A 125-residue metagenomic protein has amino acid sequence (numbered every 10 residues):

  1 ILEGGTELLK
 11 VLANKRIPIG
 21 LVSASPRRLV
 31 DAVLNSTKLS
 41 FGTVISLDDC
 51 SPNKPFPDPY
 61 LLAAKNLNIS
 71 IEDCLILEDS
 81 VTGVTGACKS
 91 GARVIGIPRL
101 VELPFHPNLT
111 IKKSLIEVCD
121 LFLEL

Functional and structural regions predicted by a protein language model:
I1-K10, K15: Metal-dependent phosphoesterase signature
A13, I17, P26-L125: Asp-based, Mg2+/Mn2+-dependent phosphohydrolase catalytic module
